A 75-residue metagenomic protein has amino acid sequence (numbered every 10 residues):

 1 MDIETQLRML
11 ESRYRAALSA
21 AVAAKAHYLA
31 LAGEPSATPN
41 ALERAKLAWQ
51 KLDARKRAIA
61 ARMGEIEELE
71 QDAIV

Functional and structural regions predicted by a protein language model:
M1-I3, E68-V75: Short intrinsically disordered terminal tails
M1-S19: Short, charge/polar-rich alpha-helical segments
Q6, R15, T38, R44 (+2 more regions): A generic signature of intrinsically disordered, low-complexity regions enriched in glycine/proline and charged/polar
L7, Y28, R55: Residue-level detector of functional hotspots within protein domains
R15-L47: Short E/K-rich amphipathic alpha-helical oligomerization segments
A21-A23, L47-Q71: Amphipathic alpha-helical coiled-coil segments
